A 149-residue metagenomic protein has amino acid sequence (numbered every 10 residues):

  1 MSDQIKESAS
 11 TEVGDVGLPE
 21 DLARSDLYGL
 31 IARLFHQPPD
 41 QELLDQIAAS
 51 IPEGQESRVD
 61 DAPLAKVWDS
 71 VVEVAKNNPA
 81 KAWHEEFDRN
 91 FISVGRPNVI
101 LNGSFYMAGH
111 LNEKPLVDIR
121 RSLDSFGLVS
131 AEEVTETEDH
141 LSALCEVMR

Functional and structural regions predicted by a protein language model:
M1-R149: Surface/interface-facing alpha-helical segments and adjacent flexible terminal/loop regions used for partner/assembly
